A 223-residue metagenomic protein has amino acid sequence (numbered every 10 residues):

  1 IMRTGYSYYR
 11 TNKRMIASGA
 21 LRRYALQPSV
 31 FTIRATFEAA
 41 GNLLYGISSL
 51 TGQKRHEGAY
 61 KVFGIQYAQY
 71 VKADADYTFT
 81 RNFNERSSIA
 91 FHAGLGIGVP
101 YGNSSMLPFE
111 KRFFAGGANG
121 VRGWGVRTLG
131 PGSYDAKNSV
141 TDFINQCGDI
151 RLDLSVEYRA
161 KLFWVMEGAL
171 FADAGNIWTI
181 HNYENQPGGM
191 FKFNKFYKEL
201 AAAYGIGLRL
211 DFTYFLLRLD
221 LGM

Functional and structural regions predicted by a protein language model:
I1-R3, Q27-M223: C-terminal transmembrane beta-barrel domains of outer membrane proteins
I1-R3, R10, R22: Surface-exposed, low-complexity/disordered segments and acidic/polar micro-motifs at processing/linker regions
Y9, I16-S18, P28: Non-catalytic, conformational "gating/processing" segments within enzyme and secreted inhibitor domains
K13-I16, Y183: Short, flexible helix-adjacent loops and helix caps
M15, A20, E157-Y158: Phosphate/ATP-binding catalytic cores across multiple sugar-kinase/actin-like superfamilies, primarily ASKHA
